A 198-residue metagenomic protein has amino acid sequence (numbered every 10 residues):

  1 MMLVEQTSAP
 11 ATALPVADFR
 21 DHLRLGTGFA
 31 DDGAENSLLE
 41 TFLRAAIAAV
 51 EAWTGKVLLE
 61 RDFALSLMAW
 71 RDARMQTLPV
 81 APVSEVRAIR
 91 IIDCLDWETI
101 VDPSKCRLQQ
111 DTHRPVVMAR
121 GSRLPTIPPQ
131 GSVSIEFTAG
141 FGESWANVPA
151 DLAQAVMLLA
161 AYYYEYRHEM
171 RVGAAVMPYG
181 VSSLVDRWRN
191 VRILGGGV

Functional and structural regions predicted by a protein language model:
M1-V198: Divalent metal-cofactor coordination and adjacent catalytic microenvironments
